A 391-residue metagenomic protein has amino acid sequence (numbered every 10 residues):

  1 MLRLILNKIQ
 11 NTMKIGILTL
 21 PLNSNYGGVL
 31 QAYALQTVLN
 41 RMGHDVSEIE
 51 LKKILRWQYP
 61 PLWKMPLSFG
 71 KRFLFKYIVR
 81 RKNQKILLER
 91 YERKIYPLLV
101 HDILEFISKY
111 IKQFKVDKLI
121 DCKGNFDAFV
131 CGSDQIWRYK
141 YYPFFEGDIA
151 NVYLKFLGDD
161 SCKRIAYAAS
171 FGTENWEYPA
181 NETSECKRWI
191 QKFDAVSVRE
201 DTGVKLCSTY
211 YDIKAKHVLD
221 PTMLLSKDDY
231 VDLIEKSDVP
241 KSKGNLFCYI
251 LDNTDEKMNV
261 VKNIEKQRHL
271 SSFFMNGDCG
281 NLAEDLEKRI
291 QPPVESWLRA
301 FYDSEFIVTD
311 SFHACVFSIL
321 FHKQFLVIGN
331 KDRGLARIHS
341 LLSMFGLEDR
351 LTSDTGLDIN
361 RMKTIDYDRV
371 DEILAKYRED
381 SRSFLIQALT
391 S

Functional and structural regions predicted by a protein language model:
I9, N125, L157-S161, V231-N245: Nucleotide-sugar donor-binding and catalytic loop/hinge architecture of NDP-sugar-dependent glycosyltransferases
L18-Y26, L30-R188: Aromatic- and Gly/Pro-rich donor/ligand-binding loops that form nucleotide- or phosphate-bearing donor binding pockets
K163-T173, T202-C207, I250-L251, E256-P293 (+2 more regions): Catalytic donor nucleotide-activated moiety binding site of glycosyltransferases and closely related
N175-P179, M223-D238: Acidic anion/phosphate-binding donor-loop and adjacent secondary structure in glycosyltransferase catalytic cores
F193-E200, V308: A short beta-strand/loop micro-motif in the catalytic core of glycosyltransferases that engages the nucleotide-sugar
A215-M223, K227, G277-D278, L282-V308: Donor nucleotide-activated moiety binding/catalytic core segment of transferases that use nucleotide-activated donors
Y302-S340: A donor-sugar binding/catalytic signature common to diverse glycosyltransferases and related nucleotide-sugar
S343-S391: Leloir-type glycosyltransferase catalytic cores
